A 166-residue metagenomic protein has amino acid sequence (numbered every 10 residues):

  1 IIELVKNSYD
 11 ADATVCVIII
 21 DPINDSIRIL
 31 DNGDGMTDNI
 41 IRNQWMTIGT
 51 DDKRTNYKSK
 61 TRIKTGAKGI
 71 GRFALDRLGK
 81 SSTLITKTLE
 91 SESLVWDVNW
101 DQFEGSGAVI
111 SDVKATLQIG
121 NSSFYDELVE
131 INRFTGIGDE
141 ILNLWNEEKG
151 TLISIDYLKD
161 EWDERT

Functional and structural regions predicted by a protein language model:
I1-L152: GHKL (Bergerat-fold) ATPase N-terminal catalytic module, capturing the glycine-rich phosphate-binding loop and acidic
S154-K159, E164-T166: Non-catalytic interaction/clamp surfaces of large macromolecular machines
